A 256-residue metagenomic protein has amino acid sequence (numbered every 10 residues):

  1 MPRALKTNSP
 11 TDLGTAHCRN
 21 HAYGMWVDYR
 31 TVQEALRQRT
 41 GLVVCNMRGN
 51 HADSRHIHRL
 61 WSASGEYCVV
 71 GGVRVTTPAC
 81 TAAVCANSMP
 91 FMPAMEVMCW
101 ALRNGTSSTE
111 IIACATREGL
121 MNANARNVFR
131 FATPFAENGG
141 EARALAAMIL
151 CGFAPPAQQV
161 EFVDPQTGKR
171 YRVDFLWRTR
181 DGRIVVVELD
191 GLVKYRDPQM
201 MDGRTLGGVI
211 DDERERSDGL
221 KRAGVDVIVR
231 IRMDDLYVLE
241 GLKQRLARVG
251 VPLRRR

Functional and structural regions predicted by a protein language model:
M1-M121, V128, R254-R256: Short gly/ser-rich loop at a beta-strand->alpha-helix junction or flexible surface loop bordering the NTP-binding
L102-R256: Surface segments flanking catalytic/ligand-binding clefts of nucleic-acid enzymes
